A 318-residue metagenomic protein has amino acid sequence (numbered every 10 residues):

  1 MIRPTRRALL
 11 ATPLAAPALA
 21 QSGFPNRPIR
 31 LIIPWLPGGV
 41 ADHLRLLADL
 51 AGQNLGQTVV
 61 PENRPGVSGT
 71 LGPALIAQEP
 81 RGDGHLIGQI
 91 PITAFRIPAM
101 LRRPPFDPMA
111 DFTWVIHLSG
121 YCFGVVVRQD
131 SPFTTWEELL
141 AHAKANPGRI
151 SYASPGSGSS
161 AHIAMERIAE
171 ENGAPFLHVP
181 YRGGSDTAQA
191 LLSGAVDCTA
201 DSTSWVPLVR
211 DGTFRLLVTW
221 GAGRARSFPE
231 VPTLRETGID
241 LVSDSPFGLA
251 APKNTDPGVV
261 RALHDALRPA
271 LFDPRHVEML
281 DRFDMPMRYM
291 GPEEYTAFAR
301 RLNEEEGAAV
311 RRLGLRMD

Functional and structural regions predicted by a protein language model:
M1-L14: N-terminal secretory signal peptides and thylakoid transit peptides that target proteins across membranes
P17-L31, P80-H85, L140-I150, R210-D211 (+2 more regions): Immediate post-signal peptide segment of exported/extracytoplasmic ligand-binding proteins
A20-M109, S157, A174-A200, L208 (+2 more regions): N-terminal (or domain-start) structured segment
N26-P28, E170-N172, P257-D318: An extracytoplasmic/periplasmic, membrane-proximal ligand-sensing/linker region
Q78-H85, A99-R182, D186, L234 (+1 more regions): Hinge/capping helix and adjacent helix->loop/strand transition within the periplasmic-binding protein
I92-A94, G120, D130, S204 (+1 more regions): Solvent-exposed coil/turn segments that connect beta secondary-structure elements in extracytoplasmic/periplasmic
W205-F272, R301-E304: C-terminal lobe and pocket-closing loops of periplasmic/extracytoplasmic Venus-flytrap solute-binding proteins
